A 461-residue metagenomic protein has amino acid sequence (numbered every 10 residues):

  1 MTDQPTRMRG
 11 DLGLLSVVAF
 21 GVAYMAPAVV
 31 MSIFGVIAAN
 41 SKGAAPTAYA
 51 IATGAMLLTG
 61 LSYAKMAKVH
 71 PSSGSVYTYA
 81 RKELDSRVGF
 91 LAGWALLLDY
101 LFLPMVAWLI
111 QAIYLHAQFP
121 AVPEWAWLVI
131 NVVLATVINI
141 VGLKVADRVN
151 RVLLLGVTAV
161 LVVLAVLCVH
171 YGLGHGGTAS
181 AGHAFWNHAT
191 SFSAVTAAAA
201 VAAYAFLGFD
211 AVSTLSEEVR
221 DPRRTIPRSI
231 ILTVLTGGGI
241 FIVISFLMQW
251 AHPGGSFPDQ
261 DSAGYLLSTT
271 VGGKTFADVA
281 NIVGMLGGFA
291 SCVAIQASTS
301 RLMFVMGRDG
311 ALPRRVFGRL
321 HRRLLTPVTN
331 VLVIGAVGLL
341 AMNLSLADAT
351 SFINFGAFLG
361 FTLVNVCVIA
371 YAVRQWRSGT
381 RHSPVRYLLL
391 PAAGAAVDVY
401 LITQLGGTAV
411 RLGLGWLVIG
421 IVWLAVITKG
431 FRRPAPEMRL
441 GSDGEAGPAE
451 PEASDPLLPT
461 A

Functional and structural regions predicted by a protein language model:
M1-G35, A39-A44, L57-L61, A179-H183 (+1 more regions): Membrane-interface "cap" regions at the ends of multi-pass membrane proteins
D3-M8, A45-P46, A121-P123, V152-N281: Helix-loop-helix junctions that connect adjacent transmembrane segments in multi-pass membrane transporters
P27-E124, T233-T236, I242, G413-V422: Extracellular loop-to-transmembrane helix junctions
T78, D85, H116-A117, F185 (+2 more regions): TM-loop-TM module centered on a large, flexible mid-protein loop between adjacent transmembrane helices in multi-pass
E124-T178, I230-L235, I353-L363, R386 (+2 more regions): Membrane-interface loop-to-helix entry segments
V149, R315-L325, F361-A409, M438: C-terminal membrane-solvent junction of multi-pass transporters and transport-like membrane proteins
V160-L164, M303, I353-T380, V397 (+1 more regions): Hydrophobic alpha-helical segments of multi-pass membrane transport proteins
G356-A357, V385-A461: A generic transmembrane alpha-helix motif of multi-pass inner-membrane proteins
